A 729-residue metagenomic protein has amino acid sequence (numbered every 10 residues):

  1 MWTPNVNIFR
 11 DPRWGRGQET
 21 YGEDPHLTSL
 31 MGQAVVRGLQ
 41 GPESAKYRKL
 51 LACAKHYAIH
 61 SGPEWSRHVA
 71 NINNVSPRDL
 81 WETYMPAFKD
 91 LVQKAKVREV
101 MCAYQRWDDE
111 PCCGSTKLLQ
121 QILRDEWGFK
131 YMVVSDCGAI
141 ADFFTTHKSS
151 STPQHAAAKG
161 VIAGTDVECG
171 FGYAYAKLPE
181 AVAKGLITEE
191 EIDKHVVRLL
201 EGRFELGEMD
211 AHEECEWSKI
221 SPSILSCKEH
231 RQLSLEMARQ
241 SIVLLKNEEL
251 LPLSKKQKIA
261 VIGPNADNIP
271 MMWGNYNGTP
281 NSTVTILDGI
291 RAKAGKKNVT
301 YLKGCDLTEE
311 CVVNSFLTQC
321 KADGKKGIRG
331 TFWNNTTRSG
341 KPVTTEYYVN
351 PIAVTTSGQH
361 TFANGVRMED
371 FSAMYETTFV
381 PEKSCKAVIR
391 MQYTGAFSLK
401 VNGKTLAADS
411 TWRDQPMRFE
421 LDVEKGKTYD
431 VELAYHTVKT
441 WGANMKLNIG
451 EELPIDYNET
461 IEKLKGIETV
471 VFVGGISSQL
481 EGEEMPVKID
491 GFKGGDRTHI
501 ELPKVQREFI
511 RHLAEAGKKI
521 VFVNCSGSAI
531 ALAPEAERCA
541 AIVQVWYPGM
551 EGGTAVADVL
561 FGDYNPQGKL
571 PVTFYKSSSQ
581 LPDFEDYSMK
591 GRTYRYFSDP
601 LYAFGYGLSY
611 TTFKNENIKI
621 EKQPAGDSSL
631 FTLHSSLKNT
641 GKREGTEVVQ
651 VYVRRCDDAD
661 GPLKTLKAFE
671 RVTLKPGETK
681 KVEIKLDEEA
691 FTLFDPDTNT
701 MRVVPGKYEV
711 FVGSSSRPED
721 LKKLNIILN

Functional and structural regions predicted by a protein language model:
M1-P696, T700-P718, I727: Glycoside hydrolase catalytic-domain context in secreted enzymes
K722: Short, structured beta-strand-loop surface elements
